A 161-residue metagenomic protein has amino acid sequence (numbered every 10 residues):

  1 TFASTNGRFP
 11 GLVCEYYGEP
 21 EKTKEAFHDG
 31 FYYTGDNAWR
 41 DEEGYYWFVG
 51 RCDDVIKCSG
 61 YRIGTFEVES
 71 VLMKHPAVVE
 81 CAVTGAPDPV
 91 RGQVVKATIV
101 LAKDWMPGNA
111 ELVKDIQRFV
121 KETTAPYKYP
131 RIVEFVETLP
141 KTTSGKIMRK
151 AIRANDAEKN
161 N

Functional and structural regions predicted by a protein language model:
S4, F9-P10, C14-E15, K22 (+4 more regions): AMP-binding/adenylate-forming catalytic core of the ANL superfamily
V133-V136: General small-molecule cofactor/ligand-binding pocket signal
A154-N161: Acidic/polar alpha-helix N-cap and adjacent early helical turns within long charge-rich amphipathic helices/linkers
